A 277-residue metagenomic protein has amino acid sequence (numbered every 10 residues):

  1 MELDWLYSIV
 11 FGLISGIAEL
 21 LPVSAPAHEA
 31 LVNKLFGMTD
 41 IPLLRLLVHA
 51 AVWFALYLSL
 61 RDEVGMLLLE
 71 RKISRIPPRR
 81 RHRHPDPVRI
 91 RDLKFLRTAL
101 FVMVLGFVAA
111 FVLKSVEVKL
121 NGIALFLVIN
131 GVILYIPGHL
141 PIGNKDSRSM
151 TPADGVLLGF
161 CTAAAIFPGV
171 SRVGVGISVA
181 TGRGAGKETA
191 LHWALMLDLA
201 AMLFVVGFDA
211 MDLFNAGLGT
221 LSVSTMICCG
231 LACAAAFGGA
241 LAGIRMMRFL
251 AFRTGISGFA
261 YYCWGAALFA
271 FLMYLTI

Functional and structural regions predicted by a protein language model:
M1-I277: Multi-pass membrane proteins that catalyze or facilitate reactions on polyprenyl-/lipid-phosphate substrates and their
